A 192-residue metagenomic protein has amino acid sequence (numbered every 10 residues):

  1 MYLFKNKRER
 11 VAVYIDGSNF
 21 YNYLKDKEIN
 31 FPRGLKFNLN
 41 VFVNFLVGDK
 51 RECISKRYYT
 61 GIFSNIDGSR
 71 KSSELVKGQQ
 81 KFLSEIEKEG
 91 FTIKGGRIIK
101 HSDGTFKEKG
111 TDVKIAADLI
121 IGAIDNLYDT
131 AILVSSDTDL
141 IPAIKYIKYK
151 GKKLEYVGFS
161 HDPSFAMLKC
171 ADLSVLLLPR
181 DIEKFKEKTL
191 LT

Functional and structural regions predicted by a protein language model:
M1-K107, K153: Domain-level signal for Mg2+-assisted phosphodiester chemistry and nucleotide/NA-binding surfaces in nucleic-acid
S84-T192: Nuclease catalytic cores that cleave nucleic-acid phosphodiester bonds, predominantly acidic two-metal-ion
